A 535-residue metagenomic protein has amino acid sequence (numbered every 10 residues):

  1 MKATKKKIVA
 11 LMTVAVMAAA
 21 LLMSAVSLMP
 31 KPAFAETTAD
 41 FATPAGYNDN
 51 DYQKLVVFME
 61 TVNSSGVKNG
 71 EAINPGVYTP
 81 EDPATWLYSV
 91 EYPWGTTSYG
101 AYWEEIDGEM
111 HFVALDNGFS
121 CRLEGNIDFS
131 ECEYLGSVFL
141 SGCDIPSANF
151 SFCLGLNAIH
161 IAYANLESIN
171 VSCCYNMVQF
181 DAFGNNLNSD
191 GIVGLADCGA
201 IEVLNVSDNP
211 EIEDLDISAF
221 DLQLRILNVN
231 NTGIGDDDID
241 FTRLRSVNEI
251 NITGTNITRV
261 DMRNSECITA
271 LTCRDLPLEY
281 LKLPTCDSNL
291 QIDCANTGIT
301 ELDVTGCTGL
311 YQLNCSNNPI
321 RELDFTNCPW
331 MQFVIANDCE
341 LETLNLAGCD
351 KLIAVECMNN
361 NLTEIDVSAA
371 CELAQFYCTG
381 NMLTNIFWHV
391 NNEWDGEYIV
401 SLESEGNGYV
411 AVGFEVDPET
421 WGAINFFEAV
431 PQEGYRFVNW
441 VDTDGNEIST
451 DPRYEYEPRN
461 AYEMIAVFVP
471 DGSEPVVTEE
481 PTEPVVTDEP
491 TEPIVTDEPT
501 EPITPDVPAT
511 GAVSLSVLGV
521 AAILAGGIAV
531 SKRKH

Functional and structural regions predicted by a protein language model:
I8-T13, V26-S137, Y175, G199 (+14 more regions): N-terminal capping/linker segments that flank leucine-rich repeat
L22-T38, P505-V513, V530: Sec-dependent signal peptide cleavage junction
D116-L123, F139-I145, G155, H160-N165 (+18 more regions): Concave beta-strand-loop units of leucine-rich repeat
N126-I127, A148, I169, D190-L195 (+10 more regions): Canonical leucine-rich repeat
A423-D451: Surface-exposed interfaces of beta-sheet-rich extracellular modules
P452-Y462: Solvent-exposed segments in extracellular or luminal domains encompassing
V469-A509: C-terminal low-complexity, Ser/Thr- and acidic/Pro-rich disordered "stalk" regions positioned immediately N-terminal
V513-R533: A cross-kingdom C-terminal cell-surface attachment/processing module
